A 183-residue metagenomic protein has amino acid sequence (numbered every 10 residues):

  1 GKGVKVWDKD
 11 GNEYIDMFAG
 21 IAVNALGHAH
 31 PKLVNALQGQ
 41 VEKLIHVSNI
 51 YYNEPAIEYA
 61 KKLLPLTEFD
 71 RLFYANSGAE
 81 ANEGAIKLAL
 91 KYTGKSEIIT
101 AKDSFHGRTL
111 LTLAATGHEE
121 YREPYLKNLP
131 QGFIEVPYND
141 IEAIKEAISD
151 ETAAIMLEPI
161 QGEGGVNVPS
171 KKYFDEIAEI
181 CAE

Functional and structural regions predicted by a protein language model:
G1-D16: Active-site and channel-lining beta-strand-loop segments that bind or position nucleotide-derived/phosphorylated
E13-I99: Glycine-rich loop-to-alpha-helix module at the N-terminal edge of alpha/beta enzyme cores
I15-F18, E146, A178: Beta-strand scaffold of nucleotide-dependent catalytic cores
V23-A25, A143, G162-V166: Short, small-residue-enriched loops and turns at beta-alpha junctions that line or gate enzyme active sites
I45, R108-T109, E163-G165: A short acidic, helix-capping loop that chelates divalent metal ions and anchors anionic groups
K62-A154: PLP-dependent aspartate aminotransferase-fold enzymes
S149, N167-E183: Catalytic PLP-binding core of fold-type I/II PLP enzymes
E151-V166: Short acidic, glycine-rich surface-loop motifs adjacent to enzyme active sites
